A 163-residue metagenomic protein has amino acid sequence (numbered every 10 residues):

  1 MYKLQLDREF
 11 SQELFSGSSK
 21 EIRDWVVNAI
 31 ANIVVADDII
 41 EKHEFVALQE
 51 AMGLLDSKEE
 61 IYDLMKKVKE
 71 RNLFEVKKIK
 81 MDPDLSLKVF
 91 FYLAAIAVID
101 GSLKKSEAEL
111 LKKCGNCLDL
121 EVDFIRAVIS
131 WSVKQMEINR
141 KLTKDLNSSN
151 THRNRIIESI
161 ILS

Functional and structural regions predicted by a protein language model:
M1-V35, I39-S163: Small-residue-enriched hydrophobic alpha-helices in membranes
